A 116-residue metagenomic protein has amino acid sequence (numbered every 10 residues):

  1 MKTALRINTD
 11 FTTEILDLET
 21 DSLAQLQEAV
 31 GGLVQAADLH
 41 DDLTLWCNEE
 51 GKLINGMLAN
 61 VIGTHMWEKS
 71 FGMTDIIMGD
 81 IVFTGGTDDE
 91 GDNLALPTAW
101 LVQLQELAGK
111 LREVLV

Functional and structural regions predicted by a protein language model:
M1-V116: Domain-length accessory/inserted modules outside core catalytic folds
